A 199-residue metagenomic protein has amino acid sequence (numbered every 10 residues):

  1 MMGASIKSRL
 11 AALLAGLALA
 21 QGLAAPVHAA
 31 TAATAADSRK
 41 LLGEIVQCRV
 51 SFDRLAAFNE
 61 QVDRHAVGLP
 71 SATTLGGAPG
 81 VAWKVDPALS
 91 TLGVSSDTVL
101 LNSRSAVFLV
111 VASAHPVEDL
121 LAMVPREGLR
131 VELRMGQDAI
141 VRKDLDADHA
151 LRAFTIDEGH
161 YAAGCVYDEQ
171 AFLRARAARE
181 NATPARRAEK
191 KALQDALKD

Functional and structural regions predicted by a protein language model:
M1-K7: N-terminal secretory signal peptides that target proteins for export/translocation
A11-G22: Bacterial N-terminal signal peptides
L23-T31: Sec/Tat signal peptide C-region and signal peptidase I cleavage site
A30-A82: N-terminal export/targeting and maturation segments
R49-D53, D86, A112, D157: A structural detector for beta-sheet-dominated domains
A82, A106-V111, H160-V166: Ordered hydrophobic segments in well-structured contexts
V85-L145: Long, charged/polar, surface-exposed segments that mediate recognition or autoinhibition
A122-D199: Non-cytosolic coordination micro-motifs
